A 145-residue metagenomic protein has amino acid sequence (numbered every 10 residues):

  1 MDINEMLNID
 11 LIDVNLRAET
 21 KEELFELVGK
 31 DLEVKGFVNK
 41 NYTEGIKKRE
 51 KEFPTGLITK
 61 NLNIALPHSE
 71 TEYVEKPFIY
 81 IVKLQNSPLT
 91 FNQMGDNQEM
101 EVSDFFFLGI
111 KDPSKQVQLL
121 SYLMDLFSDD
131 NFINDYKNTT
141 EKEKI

Functional and structural regions predicted by a protein language model:
M1-I145: Cytosolic covalent-transfer regions centered on His/Cys nucleophiles that carry phosphoryl or persulfide groups
